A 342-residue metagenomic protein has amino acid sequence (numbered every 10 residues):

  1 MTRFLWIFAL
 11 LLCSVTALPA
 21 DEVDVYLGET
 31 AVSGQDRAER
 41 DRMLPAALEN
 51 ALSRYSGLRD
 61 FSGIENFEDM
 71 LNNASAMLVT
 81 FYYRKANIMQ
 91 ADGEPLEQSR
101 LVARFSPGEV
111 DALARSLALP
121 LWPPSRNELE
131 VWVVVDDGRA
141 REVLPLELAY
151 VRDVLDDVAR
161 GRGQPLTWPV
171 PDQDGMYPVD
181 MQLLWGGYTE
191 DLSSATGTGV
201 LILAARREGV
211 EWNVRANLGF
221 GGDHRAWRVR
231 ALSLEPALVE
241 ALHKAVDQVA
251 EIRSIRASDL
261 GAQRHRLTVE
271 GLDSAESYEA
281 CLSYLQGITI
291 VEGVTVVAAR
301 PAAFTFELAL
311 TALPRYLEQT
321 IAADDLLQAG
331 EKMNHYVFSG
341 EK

Functional and structural regions predicted by a protein language model:
W6-S14: Bacterial N-terminal signal peptides
V23-S33, L192-E240, E318, H335-K342: Amphipathic beta-strand/beta-sheet edge segments enriched in Tyr/Trp
L27-L71, S233-A245, E276-G287: Short, well-ordered alpha-helical segments
L44-F67, N127-L183, C281-F306, T320-A322: N-terminal segment of the mature soluble domain
D60, I64-V133, L144-L146, Y150: Signal peptide-directed extracytoplasmic domains
M77-N87, T167-P169, D180-N217, I321-V337: A short, hydrophobic beta-strand-centered structural micro-motif
D137-E142, D156, V229-L232, P236 (+1 more regions): Acidic, glycine-rich low-complexity/disordered segments
A231-L234, R253, G261-K342: C-terminal soluble interaction/assembly domains
